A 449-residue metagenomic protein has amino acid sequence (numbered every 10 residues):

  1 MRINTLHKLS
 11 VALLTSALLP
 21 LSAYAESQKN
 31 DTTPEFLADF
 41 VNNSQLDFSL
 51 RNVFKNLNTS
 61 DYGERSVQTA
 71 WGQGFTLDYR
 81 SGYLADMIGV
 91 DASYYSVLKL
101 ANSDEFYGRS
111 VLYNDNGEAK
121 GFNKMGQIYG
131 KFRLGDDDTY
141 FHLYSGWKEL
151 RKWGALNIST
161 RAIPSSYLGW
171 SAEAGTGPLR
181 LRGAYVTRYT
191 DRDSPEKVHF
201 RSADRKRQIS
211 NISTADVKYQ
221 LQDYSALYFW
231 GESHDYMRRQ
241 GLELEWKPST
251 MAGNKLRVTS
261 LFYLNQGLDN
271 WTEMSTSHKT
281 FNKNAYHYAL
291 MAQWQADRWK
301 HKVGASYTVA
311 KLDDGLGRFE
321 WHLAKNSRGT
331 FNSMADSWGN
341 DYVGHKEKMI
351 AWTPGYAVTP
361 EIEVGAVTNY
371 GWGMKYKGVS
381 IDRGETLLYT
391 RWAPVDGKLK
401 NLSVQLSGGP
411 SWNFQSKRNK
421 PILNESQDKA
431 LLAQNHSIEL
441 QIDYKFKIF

Functional and structural regions predicted by a protein language model:
L21-G146, A174, G355, A366 (+2 more regions): Beta-barrel outer-membrane channel/assembly domains of diderm bacteria
N42, T69-Q73, F122-G126, P164-L168 (+8 more regions): Residues that define the transmembrane beta-barrel architecture of outer-membrane proteins
L46, D86-G89, D136-L143, P178-G183 (+7 more regions): Repeated loop/turn-to-beta-strand initiation elements of outer-membrane beta-barrel proteins
N52-N56, Y94-L100, W147-W153, T176-P178 (+13 more regions): Transmembrane beta-strands of outer-membrane beta-barrel pores
L77, I128-G130, W170-A172, A215 (+6 more regions): Membrane-embedded beta-strands of outer-membrane beta-barrel proteins, especially the hydrophobic/small aromatic
E105-F122, T139-K218, S225-L227, E232-H234 (+1 more regions): Surface-exposed coil loops of outer-membrane beta-barrel proteins
R182-I212, G253-T330, A335, L406-L440: Outer-membrane beta-barrel translocator/channel fold
L312, L316-V395: C-terminal structural cap/anchor segments
